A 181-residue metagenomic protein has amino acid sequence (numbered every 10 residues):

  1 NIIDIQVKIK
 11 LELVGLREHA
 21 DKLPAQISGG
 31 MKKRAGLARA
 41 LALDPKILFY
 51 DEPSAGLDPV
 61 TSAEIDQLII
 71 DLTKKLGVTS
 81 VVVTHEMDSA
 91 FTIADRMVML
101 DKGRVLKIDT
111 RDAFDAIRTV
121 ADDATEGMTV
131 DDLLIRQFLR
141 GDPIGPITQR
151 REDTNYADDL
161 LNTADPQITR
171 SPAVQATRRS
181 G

Functional and structural regions predicted by a protein language model:
N1-E18: Conserved ABC ATPase "signature" region
L23-I27, M31: Conserved ABC ATPase signature
A42-K46: A short, proline-enriched helix->beta-strand linker immediately N-terminal to the Walker B motif in ABC-type P-loop
L48-D51: Catalytic Walker B motif of ABC-type/P-loop ATPase nucleotide-binding domains
A63-L76: Helical segment within the ABC ATPase nucleotide-binding domain
A90-T92: A short, surface-exposed alpha-helical micro-motif characterized by mixed small hydrophobic and charged/polar residues
R104-F138: Conserved beta-strand-loop-alpha-helix hinge in the C-terminal portion of ABC ATPase nucleotide-binding domains
